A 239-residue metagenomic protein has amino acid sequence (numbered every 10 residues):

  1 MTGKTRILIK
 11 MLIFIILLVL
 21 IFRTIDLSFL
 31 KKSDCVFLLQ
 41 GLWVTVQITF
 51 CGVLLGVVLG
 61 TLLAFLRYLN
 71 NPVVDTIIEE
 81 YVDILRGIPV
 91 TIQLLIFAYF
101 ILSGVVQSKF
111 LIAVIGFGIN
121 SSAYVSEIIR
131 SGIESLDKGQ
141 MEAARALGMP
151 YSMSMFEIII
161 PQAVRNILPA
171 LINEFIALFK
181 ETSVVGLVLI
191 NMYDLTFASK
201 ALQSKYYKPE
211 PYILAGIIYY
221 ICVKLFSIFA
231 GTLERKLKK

Functional and structural regions predicted by a protein language model:
M1-K239: Transmembrane alpha-helices and adjacent helix-loop boundaries
